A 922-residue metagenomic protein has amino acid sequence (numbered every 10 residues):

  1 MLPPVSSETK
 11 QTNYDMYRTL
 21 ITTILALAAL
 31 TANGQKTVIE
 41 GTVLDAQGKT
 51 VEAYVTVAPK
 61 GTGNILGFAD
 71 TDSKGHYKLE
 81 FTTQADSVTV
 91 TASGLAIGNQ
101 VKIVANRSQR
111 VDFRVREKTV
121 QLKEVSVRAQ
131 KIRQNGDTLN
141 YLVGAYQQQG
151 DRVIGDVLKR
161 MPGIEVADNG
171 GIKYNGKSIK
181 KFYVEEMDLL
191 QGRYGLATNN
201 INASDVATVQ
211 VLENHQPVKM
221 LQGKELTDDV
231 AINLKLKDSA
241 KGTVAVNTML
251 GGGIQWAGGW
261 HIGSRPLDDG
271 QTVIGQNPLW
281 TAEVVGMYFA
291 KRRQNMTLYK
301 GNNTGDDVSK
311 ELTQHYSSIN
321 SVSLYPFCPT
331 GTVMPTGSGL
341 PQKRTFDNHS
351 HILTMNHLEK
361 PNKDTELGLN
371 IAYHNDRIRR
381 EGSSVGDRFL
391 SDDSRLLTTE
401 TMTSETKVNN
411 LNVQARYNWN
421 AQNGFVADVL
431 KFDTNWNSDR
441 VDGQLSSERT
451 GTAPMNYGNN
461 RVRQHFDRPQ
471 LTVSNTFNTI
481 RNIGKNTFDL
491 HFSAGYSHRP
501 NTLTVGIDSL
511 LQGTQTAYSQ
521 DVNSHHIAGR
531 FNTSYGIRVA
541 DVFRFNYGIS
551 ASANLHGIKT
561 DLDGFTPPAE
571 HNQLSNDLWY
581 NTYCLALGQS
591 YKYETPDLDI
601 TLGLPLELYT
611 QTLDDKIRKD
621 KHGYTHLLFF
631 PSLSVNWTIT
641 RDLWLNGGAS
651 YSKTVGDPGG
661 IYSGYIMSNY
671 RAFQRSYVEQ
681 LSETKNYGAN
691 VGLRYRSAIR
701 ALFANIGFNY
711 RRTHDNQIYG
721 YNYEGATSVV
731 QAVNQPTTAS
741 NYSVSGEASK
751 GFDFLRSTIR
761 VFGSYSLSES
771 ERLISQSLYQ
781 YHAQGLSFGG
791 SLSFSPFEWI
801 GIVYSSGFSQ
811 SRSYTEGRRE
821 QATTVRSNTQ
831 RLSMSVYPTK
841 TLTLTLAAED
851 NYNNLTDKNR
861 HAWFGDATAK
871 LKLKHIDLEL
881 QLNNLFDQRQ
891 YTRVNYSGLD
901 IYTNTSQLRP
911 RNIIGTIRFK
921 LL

Functional and structural regions predicted by a protein language model:
T23, Q35, T42, A46 (+21 more regions): Membrane-proximal, glycine/serine-rich, low-complexity loop/turn segments characteristic of large bacterial
A46-K60: Short, ordered, surface-exposed loop/turn motifs in non-cytosolic proteins
A58-N64, S87-K102: A short, solvent-exposed loop/turn motif at the edges and junctions of modular extracellular/periplasmic domains
T62-H76: Short, acidic Ser/Thr/Gly-rich low-complexity loop/linker segments typical of extracellular and cell-surface proteins
V218, G253-A257, T304, D376-I378 (+10 more regions): Sequence/structural signature of outer-membrane beta-barrel proteins
P335-N348, R380-F389, R395-Q414, N437-G451 (+16 more regions): Extracellular/periplasm-exposed beta-strand and loop segments of Gram-negative cell-envelope proteins, dominated by
N362-D376, K407-S446, Y457-D614, T638 (+4 more regions): Face-selective signature of the C-terminal outer-membrane beta-barrel domain
S787-Q810, E816-L922: Conserved C-terminal beta-signal and adjacent last beta-strands/turns of outer-membrane beta-barrel proteins
